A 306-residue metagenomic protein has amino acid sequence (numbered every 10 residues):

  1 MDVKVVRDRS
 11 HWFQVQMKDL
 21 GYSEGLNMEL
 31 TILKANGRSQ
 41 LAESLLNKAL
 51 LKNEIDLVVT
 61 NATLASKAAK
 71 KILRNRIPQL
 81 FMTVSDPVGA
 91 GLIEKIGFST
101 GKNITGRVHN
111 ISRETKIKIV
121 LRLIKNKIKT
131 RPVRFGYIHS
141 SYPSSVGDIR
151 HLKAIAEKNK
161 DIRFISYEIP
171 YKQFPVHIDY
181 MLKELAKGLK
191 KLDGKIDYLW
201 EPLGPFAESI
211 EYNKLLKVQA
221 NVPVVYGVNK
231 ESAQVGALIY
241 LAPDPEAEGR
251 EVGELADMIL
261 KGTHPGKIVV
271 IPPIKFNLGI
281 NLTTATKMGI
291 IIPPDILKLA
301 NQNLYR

Functional and structural regions predicted by a protein language model:
M1-Q16, T31-Q40: Extracytoplasmic "Venus flytrap"
F13, T105-K160, V270-T284: An alpha-beta-alpha
D19-A42, N103-I104, I155-D179: Short beta-strand elements in bilobed, periplasmic/extracellular small-molecule ligand-binding domains
A35-L57, A68, D179-I196: Short, well-structured alpha-helical segments in soluble
L51-T63, L80-M82, R134-H139, I165-Y167 (+2 more regions): Periplasmic-binding protein-like
Q79-G91, N213-G236: Venus flytrap/periplasmic-binding-protein-like
P87-S99, T105-P132, P243-T263: Hydrophobic alpha-helical segments within soluble ligand-binding/sensing domains
M258-R306: Hinge/cleft segment of the Venus flytrap/periplasmic-binding protein
